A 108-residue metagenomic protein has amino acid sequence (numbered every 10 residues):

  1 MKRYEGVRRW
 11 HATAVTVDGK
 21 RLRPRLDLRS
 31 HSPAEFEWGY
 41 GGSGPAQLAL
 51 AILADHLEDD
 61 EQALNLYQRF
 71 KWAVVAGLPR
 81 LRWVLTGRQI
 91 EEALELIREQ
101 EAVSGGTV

Functional and structural regions predicted by a protein language model:
M1-T16: Active-site-proximal helix-loop elements at catalytic-domain edges
E5, F36-Y40, V75: Broad hydrophobic/π-residue packing in well-ordered secondary structure
A12-R69: Amphipathic alpha-helical packing elements
T13-V15, L94, V103: Intrinsic disorder/low-complexity segments
E58-E101: Short, compact, well-ordered microdomains
E101-V108: Short, charged, intrinsically disordered terminal tails
